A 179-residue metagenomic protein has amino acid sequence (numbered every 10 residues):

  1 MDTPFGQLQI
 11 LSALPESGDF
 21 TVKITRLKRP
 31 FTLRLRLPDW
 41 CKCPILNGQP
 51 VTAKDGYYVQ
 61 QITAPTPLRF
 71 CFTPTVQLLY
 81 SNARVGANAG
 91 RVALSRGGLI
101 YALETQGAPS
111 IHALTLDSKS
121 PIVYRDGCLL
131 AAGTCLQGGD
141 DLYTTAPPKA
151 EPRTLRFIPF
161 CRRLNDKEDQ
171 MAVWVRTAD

Functional and structural regions predicted by a protein language model:
M1-A53: Carbohydrate-active enzyme catalytic cores, enriched for enzymes that act on polyanionic acidic polysaccharides
M1-S17, K23, C71-D179: C-terminal beta-rich recognition modules with glycine/proline-rich loops and embedded aromatic residues
T32-R34, Q60-Q77: C-terminal beta-strand-rich structural cap/linker in extracellular carbohydrate-active enzymes
W40, P65, R96-L99: Tight coil/turn sites that cap or link beta-strands
C41-Q61, V76-R84: Solvent-exposed beta-strand/loop surfaces of large extracellular or lumenal domains
